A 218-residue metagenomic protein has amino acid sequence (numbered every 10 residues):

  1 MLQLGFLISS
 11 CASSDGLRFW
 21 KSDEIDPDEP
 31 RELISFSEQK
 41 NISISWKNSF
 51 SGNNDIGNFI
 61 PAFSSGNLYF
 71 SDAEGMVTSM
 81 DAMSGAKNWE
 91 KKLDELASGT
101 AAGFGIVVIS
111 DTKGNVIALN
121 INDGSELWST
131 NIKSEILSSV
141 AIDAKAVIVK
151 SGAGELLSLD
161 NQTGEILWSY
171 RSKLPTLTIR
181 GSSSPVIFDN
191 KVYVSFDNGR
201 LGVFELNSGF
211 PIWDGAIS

Functional and structural regions predicted by a protein language model:
M1-L7: Bacterial N-terminal signal peptides
D15-L17, S22-P30, F36-A62, K87-F104 (+4 more regions): Extracytoplasmic beta-rich repeat domains
N67-Y69, V107-V108, V147-I148, V192-Y193: Conserved beta-propeller blade signature
D72-M83: Beta-propeller domains
D81-S84, N120-D123, D160-T163, E205-S208: Short loop/turn segments that connect beta-strands within beta-propeller blades
